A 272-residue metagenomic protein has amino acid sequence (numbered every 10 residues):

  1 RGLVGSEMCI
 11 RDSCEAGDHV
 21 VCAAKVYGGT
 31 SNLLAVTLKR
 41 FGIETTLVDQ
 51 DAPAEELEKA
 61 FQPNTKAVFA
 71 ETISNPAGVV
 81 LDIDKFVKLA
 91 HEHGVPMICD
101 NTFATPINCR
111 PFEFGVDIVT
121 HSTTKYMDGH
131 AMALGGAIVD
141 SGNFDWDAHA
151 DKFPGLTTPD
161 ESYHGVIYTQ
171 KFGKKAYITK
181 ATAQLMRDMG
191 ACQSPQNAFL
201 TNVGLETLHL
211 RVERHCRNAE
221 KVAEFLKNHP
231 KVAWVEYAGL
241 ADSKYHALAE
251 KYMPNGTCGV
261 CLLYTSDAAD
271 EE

Functional and structural regions predicted by a protein language model:
G2-L3, E113, N255: Residue-level signal for WD-repeat beta-propeller blades
L3-D12, Y264-A269: Conserved small/polar residues in nucleotide/adenosyl-binding loops
S6-E7, R11-N228: Conserved PLP-enzyme active-site core in the AAT-like
M189-C192, T207, E213-R214, E220-S266: Conserved small-domain helix->loop->beta segment predominantly found in fold-type I
